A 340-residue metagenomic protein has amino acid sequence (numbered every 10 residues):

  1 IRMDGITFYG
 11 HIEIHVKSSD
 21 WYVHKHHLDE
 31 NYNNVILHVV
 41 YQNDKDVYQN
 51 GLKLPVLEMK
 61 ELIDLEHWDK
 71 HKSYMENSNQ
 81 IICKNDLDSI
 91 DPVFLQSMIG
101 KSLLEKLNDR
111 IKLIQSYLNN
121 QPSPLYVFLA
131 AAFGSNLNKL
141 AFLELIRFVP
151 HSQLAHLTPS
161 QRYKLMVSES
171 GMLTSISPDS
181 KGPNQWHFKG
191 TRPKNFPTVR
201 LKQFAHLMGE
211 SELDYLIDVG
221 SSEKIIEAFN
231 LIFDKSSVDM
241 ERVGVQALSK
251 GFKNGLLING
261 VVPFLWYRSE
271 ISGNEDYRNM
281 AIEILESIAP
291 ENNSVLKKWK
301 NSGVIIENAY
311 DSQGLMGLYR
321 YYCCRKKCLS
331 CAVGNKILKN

Functional and structural regions predicted by a protein language model:
I1-Y9: Beta-sandwich/jelly-roll carbohydrate-recognition scaffolds of carbohydrate-active enzymes
R2-M3, W21-L28, N43-Q49, L318-Y319: Catalytic micro-motifs at enzyme active sites that drive phosphoryl/nucleotidyl and oxygen chemistry
T7, H26-N31, L37-H38: Compact, well-ordered interaction domains used in eukaryotic information-processing assemblies
Y9-K17, H38-V40: Active-site ExK catalytic segment of metal-dependent nucleases
V16-S18, S312-Q313: Short linear interaction motifs
V35-P150: Internal, well-ordered alpha/beta segment that forms a basic, Gly-enriched binding/recognition surface
S97-G314, K327: Hydrophobic, aromatic-lined core segments that form the binding pocket/scaffold for planar heteroaromatic ligands
Q313-N340: Cysteine-cluster motifs in flexible loop/terminal segments that predominantly coordinate metals
